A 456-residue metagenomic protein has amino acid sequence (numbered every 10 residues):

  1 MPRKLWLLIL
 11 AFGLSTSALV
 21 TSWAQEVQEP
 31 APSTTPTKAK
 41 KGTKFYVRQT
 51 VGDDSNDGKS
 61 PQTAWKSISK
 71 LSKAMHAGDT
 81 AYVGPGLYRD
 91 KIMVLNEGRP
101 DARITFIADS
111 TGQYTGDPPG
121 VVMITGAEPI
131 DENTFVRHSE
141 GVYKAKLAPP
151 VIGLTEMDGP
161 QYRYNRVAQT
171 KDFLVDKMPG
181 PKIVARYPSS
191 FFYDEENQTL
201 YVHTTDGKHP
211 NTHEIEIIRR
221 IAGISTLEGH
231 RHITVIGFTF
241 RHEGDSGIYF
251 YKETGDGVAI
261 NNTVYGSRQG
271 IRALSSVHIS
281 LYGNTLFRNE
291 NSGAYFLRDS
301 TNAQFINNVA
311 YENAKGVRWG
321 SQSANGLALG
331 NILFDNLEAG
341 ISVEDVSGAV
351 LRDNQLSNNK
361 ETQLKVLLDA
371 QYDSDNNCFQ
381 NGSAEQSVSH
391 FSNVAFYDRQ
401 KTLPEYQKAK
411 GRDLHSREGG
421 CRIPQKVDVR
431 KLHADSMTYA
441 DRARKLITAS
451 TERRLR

Functional and structural regions predicted by a protein language model:
M1-I9: Bacterial N-terminal signal peptides that target proteins for export
L8-A18: Bacterial N-terminal signal peptides
S22-A24: Boundary at the C-terminal end of the N-terminal hydrophobic targeting segment
P30-H242, Y249, F396-R456: Extracellular polysaccharide-degrading/modifying enzymes targeting complex plant/algal/animal polysaccharides
S69, L364-K365, D375: Short alpha-helical basic/polar micro-motif
K91-E97, T115-D117, V122-A127, A222-G229 (+7 more regions): Glycine-rich beta-solenoid repeat tracts in large extracellular/virion proteins
R231-H242, T254-Q269, V277-Y295, S300-W319 (+6 more regions): Right-handed parallel beta-helix
